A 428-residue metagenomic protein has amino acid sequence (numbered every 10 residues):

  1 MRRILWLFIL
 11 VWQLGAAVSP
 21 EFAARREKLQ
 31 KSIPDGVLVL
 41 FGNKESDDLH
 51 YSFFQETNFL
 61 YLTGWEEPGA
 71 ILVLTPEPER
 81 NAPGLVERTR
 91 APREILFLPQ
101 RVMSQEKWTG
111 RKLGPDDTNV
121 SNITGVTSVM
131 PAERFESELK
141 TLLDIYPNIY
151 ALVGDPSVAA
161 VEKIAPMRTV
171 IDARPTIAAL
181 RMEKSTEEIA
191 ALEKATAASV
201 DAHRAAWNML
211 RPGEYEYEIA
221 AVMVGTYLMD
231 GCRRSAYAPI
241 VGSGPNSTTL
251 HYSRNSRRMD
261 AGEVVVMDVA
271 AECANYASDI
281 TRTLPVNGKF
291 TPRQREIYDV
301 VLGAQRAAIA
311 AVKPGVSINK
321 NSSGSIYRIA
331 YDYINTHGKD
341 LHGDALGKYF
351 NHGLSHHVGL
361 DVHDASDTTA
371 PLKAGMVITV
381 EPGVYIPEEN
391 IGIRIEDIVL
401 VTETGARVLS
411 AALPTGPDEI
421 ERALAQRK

Functional and structural regions predicted by a protein language model:
I4-W12: Sec-dependent N-terminal signal peptides
A16-K428: Active-site neighborhoods and metal-handling regions in enzymes and metal-associated proteins
